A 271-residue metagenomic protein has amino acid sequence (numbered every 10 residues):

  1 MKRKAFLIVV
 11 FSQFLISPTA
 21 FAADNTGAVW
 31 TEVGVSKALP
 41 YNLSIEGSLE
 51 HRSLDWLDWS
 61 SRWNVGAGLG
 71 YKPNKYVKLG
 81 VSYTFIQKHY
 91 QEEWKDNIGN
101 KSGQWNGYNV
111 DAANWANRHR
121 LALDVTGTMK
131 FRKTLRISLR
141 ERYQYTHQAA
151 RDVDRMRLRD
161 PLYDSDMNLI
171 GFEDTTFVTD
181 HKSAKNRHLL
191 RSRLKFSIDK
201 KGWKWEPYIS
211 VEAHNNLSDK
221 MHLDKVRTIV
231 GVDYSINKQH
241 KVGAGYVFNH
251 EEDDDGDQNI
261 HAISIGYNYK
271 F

Functional and structural regions predicted by a protein language model:
I8-S17: Bacterial N-terminal signal peptides
A22-H89: Start-of-domain marker
A22-W30, S53-R62, N215-K225, E252-I260: Solvent-exposed loop/turn segments connecting transmembrane beta-strands in outer-membrane beta-barrel proteins
G27-V29, S61-W63, N117-L121, K182-L190 (+2 more regions): Residues that define the transmembrane beta-barrel architecture of outer-membrane proteins
V33-K37, A67-Y71, L123-G127, Y143 (+3 more regions): Residues on the lipid-exposed face of transmembrane beta-strands in outer-membrane beta-barrel proteins
Y41-G47, K75-V81, R132-I137, K201-W205 (+1 more regions): Repeated loop/turn-to-beta-strand initiation elements of outer-membrane beta-barrel proteins
L49-D55, Y83-H89, M129, Y143-A149 (+3 more regions): Transmembrane beta-strands of outer-membrane beta-barrel pores
I209, L223-F271: Predominantly the C-terminal beta-signal and adjacent terminal strand-loop region of outer-membrane beta-barrel
